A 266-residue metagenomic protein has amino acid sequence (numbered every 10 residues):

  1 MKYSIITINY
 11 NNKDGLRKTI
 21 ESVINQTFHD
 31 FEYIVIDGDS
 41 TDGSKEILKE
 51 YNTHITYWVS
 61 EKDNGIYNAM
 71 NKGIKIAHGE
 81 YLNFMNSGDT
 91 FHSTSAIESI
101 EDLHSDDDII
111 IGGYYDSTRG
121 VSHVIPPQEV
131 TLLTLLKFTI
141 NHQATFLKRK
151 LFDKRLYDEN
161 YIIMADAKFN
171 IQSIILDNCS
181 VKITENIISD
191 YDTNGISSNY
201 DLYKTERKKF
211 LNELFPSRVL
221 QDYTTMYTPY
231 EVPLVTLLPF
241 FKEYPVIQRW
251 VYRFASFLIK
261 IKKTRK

Functional and structural regions predicted by a protein language model:
M1-S4, E32, K168: Cell-envelope/extracellular polymer assembly enzymes that use nucleotide-activated donors
T19, S60-A77: Glycine-rich, basic loop-to-helix element that forms the pyrophosphate-binding segment of sugar-nucleotide handling
E21-D30: Short, acidic, metal-binding catalytic loop of nucleotide-sugar glycosyltransferases
H29, D37-E46, N86, T90: A conserved acidic beta->alpha catalytic loop
L82: Short aromatic/hydrophobic "clamp" motif used to bind/position activated sugar donors
T90, T94-H123: Conserved donor NDP-sugar-binding/catalytic core segment of glycosyltransferases
R119, H123-F210: Conserved nucleotide-sugar donor-binding catalytic segment
P216-S217, D222-K266: Membrane-proximal basic amphipathic "stem/tether" segments
